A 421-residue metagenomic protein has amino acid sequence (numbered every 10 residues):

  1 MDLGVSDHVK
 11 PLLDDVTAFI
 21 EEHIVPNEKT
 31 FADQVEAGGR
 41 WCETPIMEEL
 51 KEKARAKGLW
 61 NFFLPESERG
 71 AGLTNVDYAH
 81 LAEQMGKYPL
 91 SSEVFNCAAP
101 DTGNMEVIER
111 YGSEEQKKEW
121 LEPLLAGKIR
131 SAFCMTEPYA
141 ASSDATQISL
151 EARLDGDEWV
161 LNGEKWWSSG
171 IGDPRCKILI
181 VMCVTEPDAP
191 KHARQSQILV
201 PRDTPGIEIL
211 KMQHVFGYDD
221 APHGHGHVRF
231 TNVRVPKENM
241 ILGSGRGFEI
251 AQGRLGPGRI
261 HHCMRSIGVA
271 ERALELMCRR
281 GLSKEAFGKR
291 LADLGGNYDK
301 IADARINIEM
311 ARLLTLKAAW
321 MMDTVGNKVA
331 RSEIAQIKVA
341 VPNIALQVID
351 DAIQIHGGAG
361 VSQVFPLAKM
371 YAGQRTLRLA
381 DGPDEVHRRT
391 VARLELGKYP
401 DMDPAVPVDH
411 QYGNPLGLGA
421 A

Functional and structural regions predicted by a protein language model:
M1-S91, C97-A98, Y111-Q116, P123-K128 (+4 more regions): Alpha-helical interface subdomain recognition
G70-L73, I209, N239-S244: Cytochrome P450 core scaffold surrounding the K-helix E-X-X-R motif and the conserved "meander" helix-loop region
A98-M105: Short, conserved phosphate-binding/catalytic loop or strand-edge motifs used in phosphoryl-/nucleotidyl-transfer
M105-Y111, F133-C134, D188: Flexible, glycine-rich active-site loops centered on histidine and acidic residues that chelate a metal or position
G127-T136, M182: A short, Trp-centered hydrophobic/proline-enriched beta-strand micro-motif
Y139-S143, S169-P174, P187-A189, F216-G224: Short Gly/Pro-enriched turn/cap motifs at secondary-structure boundaries
Q147, D203-R234: Flexible, small-/acidic-enriched active-site or ligand-binding loops
D157-E158, N162-L210: A short core secondary-structure module
